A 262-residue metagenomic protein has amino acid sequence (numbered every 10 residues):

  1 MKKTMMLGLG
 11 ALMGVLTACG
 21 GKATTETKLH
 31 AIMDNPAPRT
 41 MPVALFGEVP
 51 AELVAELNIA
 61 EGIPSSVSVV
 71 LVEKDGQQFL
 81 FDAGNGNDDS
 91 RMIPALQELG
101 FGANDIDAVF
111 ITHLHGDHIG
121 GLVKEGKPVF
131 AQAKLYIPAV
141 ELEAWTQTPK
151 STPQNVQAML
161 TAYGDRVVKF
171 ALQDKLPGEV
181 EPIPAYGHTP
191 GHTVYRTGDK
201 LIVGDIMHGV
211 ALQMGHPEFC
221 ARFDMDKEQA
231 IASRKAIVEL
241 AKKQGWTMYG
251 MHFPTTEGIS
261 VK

Functional and structural regions predicted by a protein language model:
K2-G20: Gram-negative bacterial Sec-dependent N-terminal signal peptides
C19-G76, V261: Zn-dependent metallo-beta-lactamase
A23-L29, E73-Q78, D174-E181, G198-K200: Beta-strand-turn-beta hairpins that frame and shape the catalytic cleft of phosphate-ester-processing enzymes
T40, L114-G121, T189-T193, H208-L212 (+1 more regions): Active-site environment of divalent metal-dependent phosphoester hydrolases
L80-A83, D107-D117, Y136-P138, P184-G187 (+4 more regions): Active-site neighborhood of phospho(di)ester-bond hydrolases with catalytic His/Asp-centered motifs
G84-Y163: Active-site HxH/HxHxD metal-binding segment of metal-dependent hydrolases
K134-P184, Q229-G245: Metallo-beta-lactamase
D199-K262: Cap/insert and terminal regions of metallo-dependent hydrolase folds
